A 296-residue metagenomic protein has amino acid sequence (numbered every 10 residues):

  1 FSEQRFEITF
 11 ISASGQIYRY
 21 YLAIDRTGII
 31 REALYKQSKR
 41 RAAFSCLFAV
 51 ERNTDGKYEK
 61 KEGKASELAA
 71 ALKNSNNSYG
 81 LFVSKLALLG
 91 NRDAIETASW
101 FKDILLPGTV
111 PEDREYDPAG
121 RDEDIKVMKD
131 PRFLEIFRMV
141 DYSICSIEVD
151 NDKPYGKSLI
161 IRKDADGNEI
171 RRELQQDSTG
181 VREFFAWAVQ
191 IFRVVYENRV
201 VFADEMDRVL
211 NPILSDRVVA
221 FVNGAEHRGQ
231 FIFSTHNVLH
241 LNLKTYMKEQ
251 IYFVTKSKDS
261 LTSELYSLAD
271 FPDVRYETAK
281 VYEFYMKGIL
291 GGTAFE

Functional and structural regions predicted by a protein language model:
S2-T9, I30-R31: Short, hydrophobic/aromatic-rich segments at coil-to-beta transitions
F6-A13, I160-R162: Short beta-strand segments that buttress and anchor functional surface loops
A13-I17, A165-G167: Glycine-centered tight beta-turn/hairpin loop motif at sheet-sheet or coil-to-beta transitions
Q16-V149: Electropositive, glycine-dotted interaction segments that contact anionic polymers or phosphate-rich ligands
A23-G28, E51-D55, L174-G180, A269-D273: A short, sequence-level motif marking secondary-structure junctions
T27, D152-P154, Y196, H227 (+2 more regions): Short strand-connecting beta-turns/loops that link adjacent beta-strands
F137, R217-E296: C-terminal lobe/lid and adjacent interdomain/linker elements of RecA-like ASCE P-loop ATPase modules
K153-F192, Y196-V200, M206-P212: Conserved ABC ATPase signature
